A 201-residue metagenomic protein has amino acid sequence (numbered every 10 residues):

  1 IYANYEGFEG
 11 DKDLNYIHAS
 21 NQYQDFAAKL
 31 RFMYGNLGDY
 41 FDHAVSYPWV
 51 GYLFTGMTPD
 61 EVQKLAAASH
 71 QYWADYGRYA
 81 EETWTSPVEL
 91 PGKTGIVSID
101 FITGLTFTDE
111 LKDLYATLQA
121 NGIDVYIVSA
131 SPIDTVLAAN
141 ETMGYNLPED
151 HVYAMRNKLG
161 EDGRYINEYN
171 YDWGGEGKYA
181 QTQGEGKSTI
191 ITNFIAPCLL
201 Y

Functional and structural regions predicted by a protein language model:
Y2-S98: A metal-dependent, Asp-based hydrolase signature
D60, K64-Y201: C-terminal cap/substrate-recognition subdomain and adjoining C-terminal extension of metal-dependent phosphatase-like
